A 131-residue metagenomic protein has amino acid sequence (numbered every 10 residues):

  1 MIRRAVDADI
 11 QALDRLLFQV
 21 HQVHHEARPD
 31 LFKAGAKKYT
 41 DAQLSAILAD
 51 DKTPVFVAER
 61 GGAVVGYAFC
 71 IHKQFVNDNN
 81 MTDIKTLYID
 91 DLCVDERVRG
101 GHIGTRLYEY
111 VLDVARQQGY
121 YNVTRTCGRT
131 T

Functional and structural regions predicted by a protein language model:
M1-R15: A short beta-loop-alpha structural element at the N-terminal edge of CoA-dependent acyl/N-acetyltransferase catalytic
A5, L92-V94, C127: Hydrophobic adenine-recognition pocket in adenosine-nucleotide-binding enzymes
Q22-Q43: Conserved GNAT-fold acetyl-CoA-binding loop/helix
A42-V57, Y88: A short helix-loop-beta-strand connector motif used in the catalytic cores of GNAT acetyltransferases and, in some
V57, A63-H72, Y88, C93: Conserved beta-strand in the GNAT
N80-E96: Conserved acetyl-CoA binding element of GNAT-fold acetyltransferases
V94, G100-D113: Conserved acetyl-CoA-binding loop-helix of GNAT-fold acetyltransferases
A115-C127: Conserved GNAT acetyl-CoA-binding A-motif
